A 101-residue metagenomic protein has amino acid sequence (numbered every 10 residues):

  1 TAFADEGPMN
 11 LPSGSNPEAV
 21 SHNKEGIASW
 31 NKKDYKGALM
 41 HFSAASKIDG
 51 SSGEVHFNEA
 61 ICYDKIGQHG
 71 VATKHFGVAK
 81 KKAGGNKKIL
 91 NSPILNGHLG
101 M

Functional and structural regions predicted by a protein language model:
K24, N58, N91-P93: Canonical tetratricopeptide repeat
N31-K32, K65-I66, K82, H98-M101: Register position in tetratricopeptide repeats
S43-K47, K81: Conserved structural position within tetratricopeptide repeats
